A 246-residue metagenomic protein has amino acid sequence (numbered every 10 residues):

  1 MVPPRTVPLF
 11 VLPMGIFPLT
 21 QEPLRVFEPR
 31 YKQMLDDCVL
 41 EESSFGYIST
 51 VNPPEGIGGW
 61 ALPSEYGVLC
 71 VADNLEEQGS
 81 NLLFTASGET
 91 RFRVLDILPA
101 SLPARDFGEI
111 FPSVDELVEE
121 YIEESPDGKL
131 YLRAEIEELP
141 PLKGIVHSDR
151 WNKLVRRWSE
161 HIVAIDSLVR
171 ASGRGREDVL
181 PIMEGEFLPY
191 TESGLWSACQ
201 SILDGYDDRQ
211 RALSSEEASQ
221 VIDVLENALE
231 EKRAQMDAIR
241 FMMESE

Functional and structural regions predicted by a protein language model:
M1-E246: N-terminal low-complexity, acidic/polar interaction/targeting segments
